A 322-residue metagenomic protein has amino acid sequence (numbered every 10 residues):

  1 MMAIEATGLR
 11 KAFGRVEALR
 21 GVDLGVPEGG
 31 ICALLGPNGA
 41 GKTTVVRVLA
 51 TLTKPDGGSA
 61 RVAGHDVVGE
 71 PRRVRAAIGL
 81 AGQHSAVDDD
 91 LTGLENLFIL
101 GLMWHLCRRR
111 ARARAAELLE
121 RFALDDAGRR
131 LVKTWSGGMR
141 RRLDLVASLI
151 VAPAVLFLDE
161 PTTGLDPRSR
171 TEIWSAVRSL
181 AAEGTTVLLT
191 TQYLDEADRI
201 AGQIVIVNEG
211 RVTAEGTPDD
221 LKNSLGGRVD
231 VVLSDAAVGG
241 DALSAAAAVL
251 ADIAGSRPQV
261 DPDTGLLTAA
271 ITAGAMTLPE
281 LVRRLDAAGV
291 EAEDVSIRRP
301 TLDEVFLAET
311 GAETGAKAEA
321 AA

Functional and structural regions predicted by a protein language model:
M2-A6, K11-E209, A214: ABC transporter nucleotide-binding domains
T7, V232, D261, S296-R298: Solvent-exposed beta-strand sheet faces enriched in polar/charged residues
K11, L24, V231-L233, A269 (+1 more regions): Preference for bulky hydrophobic residues occupying beta-strand positions in well-ordered beta-sheet regions
E28, D126, D235-A237, A273 (+1 more regions): Non-catalytic surface loops within mature trypsin-like serine protease
H105, G226, D230, G255 (+2 more regions): Non-catalytic alpha-helical coupling and interface elements of nucleotide-dependent molecular machines and regulators
A123-L124, G255-Q259, E291-S296: A short linear hydrophobic-aromatic micro-motif
W174-T272: ABC transporter nucleotide-binding domain
A273-A322: C-terminal coupling/interaction segments
